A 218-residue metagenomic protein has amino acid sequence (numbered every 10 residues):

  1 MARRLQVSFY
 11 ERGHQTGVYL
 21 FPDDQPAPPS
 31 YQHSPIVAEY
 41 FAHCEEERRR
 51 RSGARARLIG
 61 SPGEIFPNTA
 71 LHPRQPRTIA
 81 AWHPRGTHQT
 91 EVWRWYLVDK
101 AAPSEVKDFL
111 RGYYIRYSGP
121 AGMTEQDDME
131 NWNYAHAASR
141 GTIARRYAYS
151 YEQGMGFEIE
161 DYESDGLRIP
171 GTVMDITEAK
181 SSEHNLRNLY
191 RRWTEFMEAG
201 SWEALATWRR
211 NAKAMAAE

Functional and structural regions predicted by a protein language model:
M1-E218: C-terminal catalytic domain of Rieske-type non-heme iron oxygenases
